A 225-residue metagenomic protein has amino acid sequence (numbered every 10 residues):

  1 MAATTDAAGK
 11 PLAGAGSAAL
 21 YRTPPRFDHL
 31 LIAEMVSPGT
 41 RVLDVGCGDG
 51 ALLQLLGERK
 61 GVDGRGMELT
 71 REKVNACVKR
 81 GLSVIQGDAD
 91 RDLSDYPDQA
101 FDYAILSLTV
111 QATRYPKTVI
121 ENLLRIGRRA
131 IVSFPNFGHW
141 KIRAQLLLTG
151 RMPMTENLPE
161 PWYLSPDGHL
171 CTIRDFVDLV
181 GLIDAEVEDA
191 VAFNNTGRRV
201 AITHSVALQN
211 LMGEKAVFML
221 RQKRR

Functional and structural regions predicted by a protein language model:
K10-P25: Class I SAM-dependent methyltransferase Rossmann-like catalytic core, especially the SAM/SAH-binding loop
T23-G39: Conserved alpha-helix/loop element of class I SAM-dependent methyltransferases that forms part of the SAM/SAH-binding
G46-G48: Class I SAM-dependent methyltransferase "Motif I" SAM/SAH-binding loop
A51, L55-D92: Class I SAM-dependent methyltransferase SAM/SAH-binding core
D92-D98: Short conserved loop adjoining the S-adenosyl-L-methionine
Y103-R114: A short SAM/SAH-binding and catalytic strip from SAM-dependent methyltransferases
T118-N122, R129-R224: S-adenosyl-L-methionine-dependent methyltransferase catalytic module, highlighting the catalytic core
